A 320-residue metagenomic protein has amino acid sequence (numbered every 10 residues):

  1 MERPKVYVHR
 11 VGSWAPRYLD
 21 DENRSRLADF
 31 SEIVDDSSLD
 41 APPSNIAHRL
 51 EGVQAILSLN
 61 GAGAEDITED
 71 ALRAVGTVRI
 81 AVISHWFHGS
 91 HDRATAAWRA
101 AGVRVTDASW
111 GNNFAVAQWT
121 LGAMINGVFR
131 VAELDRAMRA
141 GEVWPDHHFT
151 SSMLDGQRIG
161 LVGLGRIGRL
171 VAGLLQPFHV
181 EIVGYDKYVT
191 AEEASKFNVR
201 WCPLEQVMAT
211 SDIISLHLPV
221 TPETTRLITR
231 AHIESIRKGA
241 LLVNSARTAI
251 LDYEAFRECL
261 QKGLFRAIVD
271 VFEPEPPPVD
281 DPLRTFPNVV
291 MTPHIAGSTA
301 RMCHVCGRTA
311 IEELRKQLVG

Functional and structural regions predicted by a protein language model:
M1-T106, T229: An N-terminal-biased, well-structured beta-alpha scaffold segment characteristic of Rossmann-like dinucleotide-binding
R26, H147-K238: Rossmann-like dinucleotide/phosphate-binding beta-alpha-beta segment
A47-E51, L72-V75, L154, V207-S211 (+2 more regions): A short, aliphatic-rich alpha-helical micro-motif
N60-G61, W86, D212, L218-V220 (+2 more regions): Short glycine-/small-residue-rich Rossmann-like dinucleotide-binding loops
E65-G76, E223-L242, Y253: Rossmann-fold NAD(P) dinucleotide-binding segment
S84, R104-G111, L204-E205, H294: Short beta->alpha connector loops at strand-helix junctions that form conserved, small/polar/Pro-enriched
A101-R158, G173: Phosphate-binding beta-alpha-beta segment of Rossmann-like dinucleotide-binding domains, i.e., the NAD(P)
T106, R230, G239-G320: Rossmann-like dinucleotide-binding domain for NAD(H)/NADP(H)
